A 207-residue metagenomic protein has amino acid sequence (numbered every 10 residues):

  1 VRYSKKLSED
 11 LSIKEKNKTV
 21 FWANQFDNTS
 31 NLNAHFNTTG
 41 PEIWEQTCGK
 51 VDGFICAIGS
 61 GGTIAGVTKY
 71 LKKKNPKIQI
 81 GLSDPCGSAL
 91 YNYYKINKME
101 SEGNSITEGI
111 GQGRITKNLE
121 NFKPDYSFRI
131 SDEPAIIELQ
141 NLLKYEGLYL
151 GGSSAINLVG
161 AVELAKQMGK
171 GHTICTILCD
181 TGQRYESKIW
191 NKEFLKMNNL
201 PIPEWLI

Functional and structural regions predicted by a protein language model:
V1, N33-F36, A65-Y70, Y91-K95 (+1 more regions): Short acidic, glycine/serine/threonine-rich loops at helix termini
V1-D10, K14-N17: PLP-dependent aminotransferase-class I/II
K5, L11, K73-G152, Q167 (+1 more regions): Active-site/ligand-binding loops adjacent to catalytic centers
N17-G59, V67-K69, N121, D125-L148: Active-site/ligand-binding-proximal alpha/beta "capping" segment
F26-S30, G59-G62, D84-A89, Q112-R114 (+3 more regions): Glycine-rich beta-alpha junction loops
A57-T68, L90-Y91, S153-A161: Short glycine/serine/threonine-rich phosphate/pyrophosphate-binding segments that cradle anionic phosphate groups
K77, H172-T173: Residues that mark the start of a beta-strand
Y149-G152, T173-C179: Conserved active-site loop/cleft motifs that coordinate metal ions or position small ligands
